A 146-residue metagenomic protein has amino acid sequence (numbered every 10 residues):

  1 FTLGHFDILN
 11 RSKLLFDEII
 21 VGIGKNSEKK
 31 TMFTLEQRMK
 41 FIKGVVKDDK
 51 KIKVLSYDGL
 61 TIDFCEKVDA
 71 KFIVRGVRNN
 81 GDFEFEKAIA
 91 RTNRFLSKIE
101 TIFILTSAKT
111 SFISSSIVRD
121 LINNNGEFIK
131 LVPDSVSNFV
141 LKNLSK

Functional and structural regions predicted by a protein language model:
F1-K146: Nucleotidyltransferase catalytic core that binds NTPs
